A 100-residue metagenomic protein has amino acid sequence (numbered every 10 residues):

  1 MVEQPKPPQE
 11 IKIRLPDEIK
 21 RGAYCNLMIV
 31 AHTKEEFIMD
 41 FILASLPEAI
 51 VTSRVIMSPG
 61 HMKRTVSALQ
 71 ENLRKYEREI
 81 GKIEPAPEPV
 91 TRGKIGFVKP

Functional and structural regions predicted by a protein language model:
M1-P100: Positively charged, low-complexity terminal tracts and the immediately adjacent first secondary-structure elements
